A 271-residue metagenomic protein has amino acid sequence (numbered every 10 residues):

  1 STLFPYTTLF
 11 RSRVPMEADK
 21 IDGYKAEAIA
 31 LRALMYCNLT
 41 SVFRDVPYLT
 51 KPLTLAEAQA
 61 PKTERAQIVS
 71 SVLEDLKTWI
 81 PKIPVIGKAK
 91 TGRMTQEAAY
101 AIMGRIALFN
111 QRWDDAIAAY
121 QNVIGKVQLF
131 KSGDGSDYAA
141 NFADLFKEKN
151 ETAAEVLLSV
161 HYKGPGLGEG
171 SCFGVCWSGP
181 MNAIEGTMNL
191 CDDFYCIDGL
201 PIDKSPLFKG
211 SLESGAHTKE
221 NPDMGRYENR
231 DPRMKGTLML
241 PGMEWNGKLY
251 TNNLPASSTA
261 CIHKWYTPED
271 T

Functional and structural regions predicted by a protein language model:
S1, T7-F43, E57-S70, D75-A89 (+4 more regions): Conserved, well-structured interaction surfaces
T40-V42, P47, G87-K88, I106-R112: Short coil/turn linking the two alpha-helices of tandem helical-hairpin repeats
D45-L49, D134-G135: Outer-membrane beta-barrel and related beta-rich outer-membrane complex signature in Gram-negative bacteria
T50-E57: Short linear capping/connector segments at secondary-structure termini
K77, I83, Q96-P255: An aromatic- and glycine-enriched ligand-binding surface/loop that stacks and positions planar moieties
R93: Contiguous mid-protein beta-loop-alpha structural module that forms a pocket-lining wall or clamp of enzyme active
L249-T271: Active-site beta-strand/loop architecture of penicillin-binding DD-peptidases
